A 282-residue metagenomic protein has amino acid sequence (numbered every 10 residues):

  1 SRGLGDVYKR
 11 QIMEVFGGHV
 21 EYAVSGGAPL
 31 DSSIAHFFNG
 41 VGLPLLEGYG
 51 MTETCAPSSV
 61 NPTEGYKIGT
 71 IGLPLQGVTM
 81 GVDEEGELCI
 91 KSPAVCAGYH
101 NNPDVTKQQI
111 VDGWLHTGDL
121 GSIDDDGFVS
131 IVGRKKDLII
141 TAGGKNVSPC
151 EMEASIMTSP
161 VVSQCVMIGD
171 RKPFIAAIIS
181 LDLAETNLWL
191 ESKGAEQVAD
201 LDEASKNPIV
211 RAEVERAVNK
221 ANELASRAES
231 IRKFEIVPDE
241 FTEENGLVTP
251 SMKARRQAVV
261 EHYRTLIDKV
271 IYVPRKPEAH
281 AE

Functional and structural regions predicted by a protein language model:
S1-Y8: Short, small-residue-biased leader/transition segments that mark boundaries at the very start of proteins
G27, G50, G72, D119 (+1 more regions): Active-site glycine-centered loops adjacent to acidic/histidine catalytic or metal-binding residues that shape
L30-S32, H36-P44, M51-G69, N102-V105 (+1 more regions): Active-site loops of AMP-binding adenylate-forming
P74-T141, A279: Conserved ATP-binding/catalytic segment of the ANL
V95, F128-M157, T186-P208, R227-E229 (+2 more regions): Adenylate-forming
L120, D125, S159-E185: C-terminal boundary motif of the adenylate-forming
I139, Q164, E215-E282: Conserved C-terminal "lid"/linker of ANL adenylate-forming enzymes
D170-Q197, E223-P238: Conserved loop-to-beta-strand segment in the C-terminal subdomain of adenylate-forming
